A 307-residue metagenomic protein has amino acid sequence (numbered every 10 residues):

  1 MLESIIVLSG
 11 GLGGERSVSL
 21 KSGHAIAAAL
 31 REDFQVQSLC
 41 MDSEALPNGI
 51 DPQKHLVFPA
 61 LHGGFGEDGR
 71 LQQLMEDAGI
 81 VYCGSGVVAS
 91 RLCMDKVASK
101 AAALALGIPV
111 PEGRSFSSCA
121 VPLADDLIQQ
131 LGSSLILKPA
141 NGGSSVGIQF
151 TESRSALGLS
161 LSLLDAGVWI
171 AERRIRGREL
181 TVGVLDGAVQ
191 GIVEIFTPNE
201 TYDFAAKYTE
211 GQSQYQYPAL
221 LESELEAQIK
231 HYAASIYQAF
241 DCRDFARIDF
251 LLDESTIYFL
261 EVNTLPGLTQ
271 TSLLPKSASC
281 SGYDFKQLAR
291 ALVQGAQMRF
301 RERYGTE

Functional and structural regions predicted by a protein language model:
M1-S9, I50, L92-R178, A227: Active-site nucleotide/adenylate-binding loops and adjacent lid/helix of ATP-dependent enzymes
M1-V88, L92-M94, A98, S117-D126 (+1 more regions): ATP-binding N-terminal substructure of ATP-dependent carboxylate-amine bond-forming enzymes
V36, V81-Y82, V110, L135 (+1 more regions): Hydrophobic beta-strand scaffold residues
E152-H231, L252, I257-Y258: Phosphate-binding site of ATP-dependent enzymes
R173, Y237-Q270, A278, T306: Conserved metal-phosphate-binding beta-hairpin within the catalytic cores of diverse ATP-dependent phosphoryl-transfer
E194-A246, K276-E307: Active-site "cap" helix and flanking loop/linker of ATP-utilizing ligase/carboxylase catalytic domains
